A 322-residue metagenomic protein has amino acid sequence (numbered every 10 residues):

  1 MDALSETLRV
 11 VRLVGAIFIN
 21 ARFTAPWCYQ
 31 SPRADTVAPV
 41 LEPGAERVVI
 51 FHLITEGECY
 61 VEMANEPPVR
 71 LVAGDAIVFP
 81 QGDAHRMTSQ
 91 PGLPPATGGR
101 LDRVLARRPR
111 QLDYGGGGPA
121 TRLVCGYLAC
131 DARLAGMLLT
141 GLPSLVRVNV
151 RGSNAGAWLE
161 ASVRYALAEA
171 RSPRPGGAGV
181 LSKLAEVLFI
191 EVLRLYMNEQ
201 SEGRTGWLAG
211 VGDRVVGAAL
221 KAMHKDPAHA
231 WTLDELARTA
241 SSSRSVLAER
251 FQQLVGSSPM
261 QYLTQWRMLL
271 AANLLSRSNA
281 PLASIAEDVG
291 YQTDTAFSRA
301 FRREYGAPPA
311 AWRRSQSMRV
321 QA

Functional and structural regions predicted by a protein language model:
M1-Q30, A120-R122, G136-N154, A322: A short, N-terminal "cap"/entry segment at the start of jelly-roll beta-barrel domains of the cupin/DSBH fold
M1-V69, R86-L112: Generic protein-terminus/edge-of-domain signal
I54, M223-D226, L275: Short helix-to-turn junction characteristic of helix-turn-helix DNA-binding domains, especially the helix
N65-Q81: Short acidic-glycine-tyrosine-enriched beta hairpin
A76-V78, A84-Q90, S298, R319-V320: N-terminal basic, amphipathic alpha-helical segments
Q90-T121, R133-R147: Double-stranded beta-helix
V124-R147, R151-K221, R238: An amphipathic alpha-helical interaction segment
V187, E191-M197, A218-L269, A286-A311: Basic/polar phosphate-binding segments, predominantly the helix-turn-helix DNA-binding elements of transcriptional
